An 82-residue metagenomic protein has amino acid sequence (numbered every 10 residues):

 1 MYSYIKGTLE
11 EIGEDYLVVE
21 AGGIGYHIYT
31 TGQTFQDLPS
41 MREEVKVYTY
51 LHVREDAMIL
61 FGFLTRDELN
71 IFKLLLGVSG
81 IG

Functional and structural regions predicted by a protein language model:
M1: Extended, charged alpha/beta regions that create polyanion-binding interfaces
Y4-K6, E10-I81: Long, highly charged, low-complexity intrinsically disordered interaction regions that mediate electrostatic DNA/RNA
